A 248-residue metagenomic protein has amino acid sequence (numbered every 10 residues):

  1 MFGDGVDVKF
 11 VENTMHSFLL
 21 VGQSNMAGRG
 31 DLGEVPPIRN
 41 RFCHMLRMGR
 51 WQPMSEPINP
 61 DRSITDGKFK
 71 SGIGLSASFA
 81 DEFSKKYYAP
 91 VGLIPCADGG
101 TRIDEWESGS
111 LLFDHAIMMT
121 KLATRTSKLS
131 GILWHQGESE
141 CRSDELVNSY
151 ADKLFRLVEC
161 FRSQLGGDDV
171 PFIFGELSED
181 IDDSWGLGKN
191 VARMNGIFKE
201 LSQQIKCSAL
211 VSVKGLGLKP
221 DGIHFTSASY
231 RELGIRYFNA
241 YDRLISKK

Functional and structural regions predicted by a protein language model:
M1-K248: Cell-envelope and extracellular/periplasmic
